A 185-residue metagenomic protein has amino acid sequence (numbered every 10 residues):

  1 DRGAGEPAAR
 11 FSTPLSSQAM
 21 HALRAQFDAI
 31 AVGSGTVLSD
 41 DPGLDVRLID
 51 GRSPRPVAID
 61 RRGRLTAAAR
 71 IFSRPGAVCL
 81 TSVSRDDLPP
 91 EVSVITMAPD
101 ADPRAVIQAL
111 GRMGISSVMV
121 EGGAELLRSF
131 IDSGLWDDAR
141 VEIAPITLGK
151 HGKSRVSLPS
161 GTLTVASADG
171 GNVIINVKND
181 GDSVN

Functional and structural regions predicted by a protein language model:
D1-S117, E125-R128, V184-N185: Active-site ligand-binding patch in enzyme domains
P54, I115-S117, W136-D138, G170-N172: Active-site lining segments that contact anionic ligands and/or coordinate catalytic metals
S84, A144-P145: Short, ordered loop/turn segments at secondary-structure junctions
G123-S129, I146-T147: Small/polar glycine-rich anion-binding or flexible loop at a beta-alpha turn
L126, F130-D138: Short acidic amphipathic segments
D138-A144, K150-G152: Shared catalytic-loop signature of beta/alpha-barrel
G152-N185: Conserved histidine-centered catalytic loops in small-molecule metabolism enzymes
